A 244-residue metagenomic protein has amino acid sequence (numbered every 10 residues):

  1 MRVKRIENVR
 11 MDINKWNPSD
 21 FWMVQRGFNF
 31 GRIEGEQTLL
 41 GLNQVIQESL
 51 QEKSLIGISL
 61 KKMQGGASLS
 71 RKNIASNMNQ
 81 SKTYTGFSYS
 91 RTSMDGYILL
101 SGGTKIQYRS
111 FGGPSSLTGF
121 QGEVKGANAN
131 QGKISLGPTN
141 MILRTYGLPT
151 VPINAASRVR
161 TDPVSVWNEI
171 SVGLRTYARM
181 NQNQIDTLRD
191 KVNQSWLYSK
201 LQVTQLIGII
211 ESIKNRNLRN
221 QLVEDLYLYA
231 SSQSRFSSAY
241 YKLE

Functional and structural regions predicted by a protein language model:
M1-E244: Short, positively charged
